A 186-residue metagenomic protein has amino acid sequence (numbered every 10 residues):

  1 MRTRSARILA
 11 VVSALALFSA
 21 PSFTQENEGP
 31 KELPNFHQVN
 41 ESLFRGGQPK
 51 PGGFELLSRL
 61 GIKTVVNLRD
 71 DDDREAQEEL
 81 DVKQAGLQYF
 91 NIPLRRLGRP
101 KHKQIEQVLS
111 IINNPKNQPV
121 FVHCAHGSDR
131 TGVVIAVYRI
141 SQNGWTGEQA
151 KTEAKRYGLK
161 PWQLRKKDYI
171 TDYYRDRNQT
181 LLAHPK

Functional and structural regions predicted by a protein language model:
R2, I8, S13-F121, V133-K186: Cys-dependent protein tyrosine phosphatase-like superfamily
C124: Short cysteine clusters
G127: Substrate/cofactor-recognition hotspot
R130: Conserved lysine of the Walker
